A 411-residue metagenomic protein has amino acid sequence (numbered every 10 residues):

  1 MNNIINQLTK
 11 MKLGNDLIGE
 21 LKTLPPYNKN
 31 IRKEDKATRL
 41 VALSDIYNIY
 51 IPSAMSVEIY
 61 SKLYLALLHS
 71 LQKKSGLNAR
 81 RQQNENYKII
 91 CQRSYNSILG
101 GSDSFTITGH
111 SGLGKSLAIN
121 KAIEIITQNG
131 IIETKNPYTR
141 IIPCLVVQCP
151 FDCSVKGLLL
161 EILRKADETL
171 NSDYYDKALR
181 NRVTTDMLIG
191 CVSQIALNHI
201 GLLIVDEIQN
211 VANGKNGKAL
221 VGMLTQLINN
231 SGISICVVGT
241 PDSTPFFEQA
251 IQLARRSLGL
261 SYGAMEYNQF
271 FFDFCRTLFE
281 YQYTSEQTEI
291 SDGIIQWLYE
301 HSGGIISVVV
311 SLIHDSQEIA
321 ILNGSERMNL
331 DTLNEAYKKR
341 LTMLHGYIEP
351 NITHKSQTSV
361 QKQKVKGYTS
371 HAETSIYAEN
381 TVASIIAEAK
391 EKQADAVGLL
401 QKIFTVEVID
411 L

Functional and structural regions predicted by a protein language model:
M1-D103: Walker A/P-loop-proximal flanking segment of P-loop NTPase domains
N2-I31, K36, L43-I46, Y50 (+2 more regions): C-terminal alpha-helical "lid" subdomain
Q72, G76-I90, N96-G100, S154-E161 (+3 more regions): Mid-core helix/loop region of P-loop NTP-binding domains shared across ATPases and GTPases
Y95-N120: Walker A/P-loop nucleotide-binding motif
N120-E124, V310: The feature captures the helix immediately C-terminal to the Walker
I125-P137, E168-T169: Post-Walker A helix-loop "phosphate-sensing" segment adjacent to the P-loop in P-loop NTPases
I131-P150: Conserved catalytic segments around the Walker B and adjacent sensor/switch elements of P-loop NTPase domains
V192-L197, L202, A212-N213, G222-G293: The catalytic "switch" region of P-loop NTPases
